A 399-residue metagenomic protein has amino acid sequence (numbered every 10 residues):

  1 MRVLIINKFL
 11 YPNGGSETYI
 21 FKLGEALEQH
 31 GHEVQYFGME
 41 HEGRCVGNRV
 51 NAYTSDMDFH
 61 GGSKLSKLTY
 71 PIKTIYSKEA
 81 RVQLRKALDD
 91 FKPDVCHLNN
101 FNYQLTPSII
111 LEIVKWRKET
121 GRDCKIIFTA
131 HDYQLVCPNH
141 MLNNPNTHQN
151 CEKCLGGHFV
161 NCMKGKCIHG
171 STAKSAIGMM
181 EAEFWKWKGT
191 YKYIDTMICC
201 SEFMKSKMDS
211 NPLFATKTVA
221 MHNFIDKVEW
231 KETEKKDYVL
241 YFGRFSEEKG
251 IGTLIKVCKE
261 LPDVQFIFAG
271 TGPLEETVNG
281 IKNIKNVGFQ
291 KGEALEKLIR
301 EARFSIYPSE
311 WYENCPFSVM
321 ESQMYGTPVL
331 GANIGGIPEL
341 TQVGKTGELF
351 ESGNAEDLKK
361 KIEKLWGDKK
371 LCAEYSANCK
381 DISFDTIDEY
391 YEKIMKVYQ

Functional and structural regions predicted by a protein language model:
N7-N13, E25-F91, G272: N-terminal strand-loop element at the rim of the active site of nucleotide-sugar-dependent glycosyltransferases
K125, L135, E152-E229: Donor nucleotide-sugar binding/catalytic pocket of nucleotide-sugar-dependent glycosyltransferases
I198, K231-K249, I255-K259, I267: Conserved donor-binding/catalytic core segment of Leloir-type glycosyltransferases
E276-K297: Nucleotide-activated donor-binding/catalytic signature segment of Leloir-type glycosyltransferases, i.e., the conserved
T277, M320, I334-G344, E348-L349: Short acidic/histidine- and often glycine-rich active-site loop of Leloir-type glycosyltransferases that engages
R300-N314, T327: Acidic donor-binding loop of glycosyltransferase active sites
E310, T327, G331-P338, S352-G353: Short glycine-rich donor-binding/catalytic loop of glycosyltransferases that coordinates the nucleotide-sugar
T346, D357, K364, L371-D385 (+1 more regions): A short, well-ordered alpha-helix in the C-terminal region of glycosyltransferases
